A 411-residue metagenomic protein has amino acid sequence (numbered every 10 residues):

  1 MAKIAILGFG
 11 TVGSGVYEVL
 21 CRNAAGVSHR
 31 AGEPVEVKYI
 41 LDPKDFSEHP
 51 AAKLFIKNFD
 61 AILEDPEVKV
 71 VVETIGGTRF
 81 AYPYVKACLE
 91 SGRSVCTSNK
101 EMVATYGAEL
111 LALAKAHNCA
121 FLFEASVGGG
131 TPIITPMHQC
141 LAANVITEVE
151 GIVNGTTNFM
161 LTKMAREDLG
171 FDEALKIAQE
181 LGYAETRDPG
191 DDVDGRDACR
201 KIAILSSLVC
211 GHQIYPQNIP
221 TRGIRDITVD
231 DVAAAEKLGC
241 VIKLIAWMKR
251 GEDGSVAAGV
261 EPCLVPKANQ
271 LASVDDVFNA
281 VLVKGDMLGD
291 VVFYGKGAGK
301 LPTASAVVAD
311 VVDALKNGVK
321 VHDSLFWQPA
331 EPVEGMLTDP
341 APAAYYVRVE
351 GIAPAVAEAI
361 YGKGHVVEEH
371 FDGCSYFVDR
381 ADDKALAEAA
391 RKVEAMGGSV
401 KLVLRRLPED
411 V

Functional and structural regions predicted by a protein language model:
M1-S91: N-terminal glycine-/serine-/threonine-rich beta1-alpha1-beta2 phosphate-ribose binding loop of Rossmann-like
L7, T11, G15, V35 (+16 more regions): Conserved active-site and cofactor/substrate-binding residues in soluble primary-metabolism enzymes
V68, K115-D197, I204: Rossmann-like NAD(P)H-binding beta-loop-alpha module
A81-A87, S91, K100-H138: Rossmann-fold NAD(P)-binding glycine/threonine-rich loop
S94-C96: A short hydrophobic/small-residue beta-strand
I146-E150, N158-L161, A165, Y183-G190 (+2 more regions): Catalytic, metal-anchored helix/loop core of enzyme active sites in primary metabolism
L175-S273, F278-A280: Substrate-binding/catalytic subdomain of NAD(P)-dependent oxidoreductase enzymes
V311-V411: A conserved regulatory-domain signal marking ACT and ACT-like small-molecule sensing domains and adjacent regulatory
